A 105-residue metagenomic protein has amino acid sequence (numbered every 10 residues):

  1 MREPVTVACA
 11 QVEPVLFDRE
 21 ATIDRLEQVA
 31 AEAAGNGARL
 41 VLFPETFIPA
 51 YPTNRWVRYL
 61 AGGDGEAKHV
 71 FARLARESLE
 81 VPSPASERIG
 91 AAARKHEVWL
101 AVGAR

Functional and structural regions predicted by a protein language model:
M1-R105: Hydrophobic structural segments
